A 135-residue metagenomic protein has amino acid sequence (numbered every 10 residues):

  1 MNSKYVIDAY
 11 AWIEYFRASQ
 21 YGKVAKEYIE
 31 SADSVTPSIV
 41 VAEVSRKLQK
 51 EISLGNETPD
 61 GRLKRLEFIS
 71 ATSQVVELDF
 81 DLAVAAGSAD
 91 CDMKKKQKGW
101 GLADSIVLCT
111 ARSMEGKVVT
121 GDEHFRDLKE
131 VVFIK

Functional and structural regions predicted by a protein language model:
M1-I39, K50-R65: Short, well-structured N-terminal submotif of metal-dependent ribonuclease cores
M1-K4, L108-K135: Acidic, PIN/NYN-like endoribonuclease modules and their adjacent C-terminal/linker elements
Y5, D33-V35, A71-E77, K117: Short loop->beta-strand "edge-of-pocket" segments that line small-molecule binding or catalytic clefts across diverse
A11-W12, V40-V41, L82, I106-V107 (+1 more regions): Alpha-helix capping/helix-boundary segments
S31-A32, A71-T72, K96, M114 (+1 more regions): Structured helix-beta-strand junction loops
S45-Q74, D79, G87-S88: Active-site-proximal, substrate-binding regions of enzyme catalytic domains and RNA-binding/basic surfaces
E51-N56, M93-K94, I134-K135: Short, hinge-like loop/turn segments at secondary-structure boundaries
Q74-K117: Active-site neighborhoods of divalent-metal-dependent phosphate/nucleic-acid chemistry enzymes
